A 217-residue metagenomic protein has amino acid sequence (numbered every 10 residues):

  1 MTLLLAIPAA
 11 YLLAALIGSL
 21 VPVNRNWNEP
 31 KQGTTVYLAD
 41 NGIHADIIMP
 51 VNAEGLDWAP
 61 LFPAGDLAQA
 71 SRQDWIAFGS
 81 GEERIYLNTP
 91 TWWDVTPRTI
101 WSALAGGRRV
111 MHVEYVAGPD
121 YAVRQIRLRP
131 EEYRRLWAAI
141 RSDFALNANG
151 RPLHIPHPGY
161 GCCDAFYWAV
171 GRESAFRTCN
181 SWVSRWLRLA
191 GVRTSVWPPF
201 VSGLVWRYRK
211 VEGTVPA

Functional and structural regions predicted by a protein language model:
L3-S19, S142-A217: Activation targets extended, charge/polar-rich intrinsically disordered C-terminal tails
Y11-T35, I43: Core subunits and conserved enzymes of cellular information-processing and envelope-translocation systems across
L38-R127: Glycine-rich catalytic cores of cysteine/serine-nucleophile enzymes that process amide/ester linkages in cell-envelope
T89-P97, R134-F144, Y160-D164: Short, mixed-charge, low-aromatic patches
P119-R129, A165-S174: Second-shell loop/turn segments in exported
Y121-N149: Internal catalytic-core helix/loop-beta-alpha segment that presents or stabilizes conserved functional determinants
